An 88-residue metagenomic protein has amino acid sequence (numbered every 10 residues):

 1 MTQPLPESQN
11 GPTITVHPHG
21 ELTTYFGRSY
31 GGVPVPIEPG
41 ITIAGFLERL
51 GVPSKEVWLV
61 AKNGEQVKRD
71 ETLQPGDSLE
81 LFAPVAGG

Functional and structural regions predicted by a protein language model:
M1-G87: Ubiquitin-like/PB1-type beta-grasp interaction modules and other compact soluble beta-rich domains
